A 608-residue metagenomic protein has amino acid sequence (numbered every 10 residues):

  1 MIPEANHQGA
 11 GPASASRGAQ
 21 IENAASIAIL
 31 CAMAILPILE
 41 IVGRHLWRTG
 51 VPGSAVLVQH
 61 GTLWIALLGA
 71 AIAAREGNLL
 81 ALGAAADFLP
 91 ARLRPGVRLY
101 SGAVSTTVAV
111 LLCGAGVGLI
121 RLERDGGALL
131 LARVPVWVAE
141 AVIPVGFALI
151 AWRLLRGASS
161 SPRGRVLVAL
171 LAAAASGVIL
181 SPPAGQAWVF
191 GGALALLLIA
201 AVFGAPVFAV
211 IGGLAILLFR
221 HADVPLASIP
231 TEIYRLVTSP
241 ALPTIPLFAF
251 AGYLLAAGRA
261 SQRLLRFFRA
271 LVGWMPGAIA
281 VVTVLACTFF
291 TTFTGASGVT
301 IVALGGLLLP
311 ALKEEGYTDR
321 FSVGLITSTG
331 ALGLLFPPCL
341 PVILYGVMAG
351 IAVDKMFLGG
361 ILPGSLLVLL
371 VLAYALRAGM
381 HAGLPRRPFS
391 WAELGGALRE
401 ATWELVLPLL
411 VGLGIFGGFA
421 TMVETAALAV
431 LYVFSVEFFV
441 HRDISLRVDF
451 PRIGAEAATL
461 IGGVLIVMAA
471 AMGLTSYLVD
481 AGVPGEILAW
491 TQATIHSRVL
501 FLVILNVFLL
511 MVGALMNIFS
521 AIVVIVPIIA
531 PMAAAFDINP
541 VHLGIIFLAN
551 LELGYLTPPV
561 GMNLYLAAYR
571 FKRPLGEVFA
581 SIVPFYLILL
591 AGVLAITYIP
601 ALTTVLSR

Functional and structural regions predicted by a protein language model:
M1-Q186, I466: Alpha-helical transmembrane segments and membrane-interface helix-loop junctions in multi-pass membrane proteins
I2-H7, G127-L130, V138-E140, R163-R608: Alpha-helical transmembrane segments of multi-pass membrane transport proteins
